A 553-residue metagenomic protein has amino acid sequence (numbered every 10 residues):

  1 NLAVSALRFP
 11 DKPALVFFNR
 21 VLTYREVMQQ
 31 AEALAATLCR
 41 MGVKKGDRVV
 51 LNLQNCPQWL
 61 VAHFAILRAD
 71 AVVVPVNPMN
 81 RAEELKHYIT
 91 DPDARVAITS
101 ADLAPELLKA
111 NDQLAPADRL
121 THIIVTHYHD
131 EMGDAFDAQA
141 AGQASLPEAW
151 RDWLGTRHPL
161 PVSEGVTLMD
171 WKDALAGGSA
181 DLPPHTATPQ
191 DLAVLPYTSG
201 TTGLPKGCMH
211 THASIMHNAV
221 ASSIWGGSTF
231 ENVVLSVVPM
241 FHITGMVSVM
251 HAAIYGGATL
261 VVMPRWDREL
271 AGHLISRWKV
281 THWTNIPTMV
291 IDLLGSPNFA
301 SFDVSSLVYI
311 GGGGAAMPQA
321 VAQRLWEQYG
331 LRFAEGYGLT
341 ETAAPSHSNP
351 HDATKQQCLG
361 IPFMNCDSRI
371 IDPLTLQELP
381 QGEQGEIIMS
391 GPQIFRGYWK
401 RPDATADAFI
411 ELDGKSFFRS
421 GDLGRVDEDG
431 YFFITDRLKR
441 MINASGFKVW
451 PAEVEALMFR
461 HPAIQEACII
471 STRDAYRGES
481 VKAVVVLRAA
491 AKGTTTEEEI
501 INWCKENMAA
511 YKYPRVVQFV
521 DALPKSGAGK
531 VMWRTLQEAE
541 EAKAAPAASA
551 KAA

Functional and structural regions predicted by a protein language model:
A3, D11-C56, L60-F64, R81-K86 (+1 more regions): Conserved AMP-binding/adenylate-forming core of the ANL superfamily
T23-R25, A193-H217, N349: Conserved AMP-binding A3 loop
R40-M41, R68-D173, Q518: Structural core segment of the AMP-binding/adenylate-forming
N80, K86-H87, A97-D102, W283 (+7 more regions): AMP-binding/adenylate-forming catalytic core of the ANL superfamily
A141-S145, R277-N285, L294-K355, D367: Gly/Ser/Thr-rich phosphate-binding loop
L146-Y197, L204, G227-V233: Conserved pre-ATP/AMP-binding loop-to-beta segment of ANL
M209, M216-V233, F241-H282, V290 (+1 more regions): Conserved AMP-binding/adenylation subdomain of ANL enzymes
I361-N365, Q377-F409, V449: Conserved ATP/PPi-binding loop(s) of AMP-dependent carboxylate-activating enzymes
